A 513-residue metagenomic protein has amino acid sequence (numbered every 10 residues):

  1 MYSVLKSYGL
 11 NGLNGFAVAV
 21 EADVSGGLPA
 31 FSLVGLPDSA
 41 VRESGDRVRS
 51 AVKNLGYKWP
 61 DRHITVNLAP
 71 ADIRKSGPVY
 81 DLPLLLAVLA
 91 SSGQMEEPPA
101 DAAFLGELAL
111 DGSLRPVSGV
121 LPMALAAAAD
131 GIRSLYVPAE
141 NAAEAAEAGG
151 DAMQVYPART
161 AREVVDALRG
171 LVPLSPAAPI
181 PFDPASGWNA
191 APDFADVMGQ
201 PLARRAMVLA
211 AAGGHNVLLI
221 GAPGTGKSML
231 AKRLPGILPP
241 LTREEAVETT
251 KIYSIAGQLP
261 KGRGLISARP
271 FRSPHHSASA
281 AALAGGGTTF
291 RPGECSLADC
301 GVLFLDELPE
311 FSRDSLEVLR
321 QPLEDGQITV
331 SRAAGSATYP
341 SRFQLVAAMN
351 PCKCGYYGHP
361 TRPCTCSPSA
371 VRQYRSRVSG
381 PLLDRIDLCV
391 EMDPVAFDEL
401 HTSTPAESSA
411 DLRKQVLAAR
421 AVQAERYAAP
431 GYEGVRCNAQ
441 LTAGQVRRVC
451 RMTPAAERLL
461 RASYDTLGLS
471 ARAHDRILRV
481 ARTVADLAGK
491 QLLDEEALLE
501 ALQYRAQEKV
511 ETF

Functional and structural regions predicted by a protein language model:
M1-L218, A222, S228, S331 (+2 more regions): Peripheral, non-AAA+ core regions of ATP-driven protein-machinery
V34-G45, P60, N67-G77, T289-F290 (+1 more regions): Basic, amphipathic alpha-helical bundle interface domains used for macromolecular binding and assembly
W59-R62, P98-P99, A129-G131, D151 (+8 more regions): Short loop/turn elements that form and flank the Walker-type P-loop nucleotide-binding site in RecA-like NTPase cores
D111, L305-S312, G355: Catalytic P-loop NTPase motifs of RecA-like helicase/translocase cores
V208, L265, P270, A280-L303 (+1 more regions): Conserved alpha-helical scaffold flanking the Walker A/P-loop in AAA+ ATPase domains
L219-P260: Walker A/P-loop
E245-S279, G286-G287, D393, E433-G444 (+2 more regions): Conserved inter-motif catalytic segment of the P-loop NTP-binding fold
C300, D306-E307, V318: Walker B catalytic acidic pair
